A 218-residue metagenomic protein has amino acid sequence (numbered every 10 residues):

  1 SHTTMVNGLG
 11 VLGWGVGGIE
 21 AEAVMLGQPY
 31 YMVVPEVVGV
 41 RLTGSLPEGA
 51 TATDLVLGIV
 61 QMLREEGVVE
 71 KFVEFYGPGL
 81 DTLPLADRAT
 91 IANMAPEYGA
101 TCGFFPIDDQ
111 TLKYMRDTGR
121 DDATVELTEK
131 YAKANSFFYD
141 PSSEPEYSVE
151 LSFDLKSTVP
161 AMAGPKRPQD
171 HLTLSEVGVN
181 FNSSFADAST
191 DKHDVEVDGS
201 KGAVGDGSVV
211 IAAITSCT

Functional and structural regions predicted by a protein language model:
S1-C217: Fe-S-dependent hydro-lyases/dehydratases of central metabolism
